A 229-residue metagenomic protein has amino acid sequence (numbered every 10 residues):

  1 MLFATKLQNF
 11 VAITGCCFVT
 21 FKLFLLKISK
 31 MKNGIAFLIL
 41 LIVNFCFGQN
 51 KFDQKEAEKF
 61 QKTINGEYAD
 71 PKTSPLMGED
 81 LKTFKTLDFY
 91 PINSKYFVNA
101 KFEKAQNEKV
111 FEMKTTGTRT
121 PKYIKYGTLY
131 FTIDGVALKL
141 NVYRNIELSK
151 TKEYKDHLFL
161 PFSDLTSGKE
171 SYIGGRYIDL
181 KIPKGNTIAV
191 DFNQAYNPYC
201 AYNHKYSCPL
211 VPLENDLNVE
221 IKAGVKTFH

Functional and structural regions predicted by a protein language model:
M1-Q54: Bacterial Sec-dependent N-terminal signal peptides
N50-N99, E103-N107: Start-of-domain marker
Q54, Y196-H229: Extended, aromatic/histidine-rich regions of cofactor-dependent oxidoreductases associated with respiratory
S94, D134-L138, N186: Short acidic/polar mixed-charge low-complexity motifs
Y96, E108-T115, P183: Terminal leader/tail segments of proteins
F102, V142-I146, D164-T166, F192-Y196 (+1 more regions): A mature extracytoplasmic/lumenal domain signature
F111-I173: Mid-length scaffold segments of soluble, non-membrane domains
F159-Y196: Acidic, glycine-rich flexible loop segments
